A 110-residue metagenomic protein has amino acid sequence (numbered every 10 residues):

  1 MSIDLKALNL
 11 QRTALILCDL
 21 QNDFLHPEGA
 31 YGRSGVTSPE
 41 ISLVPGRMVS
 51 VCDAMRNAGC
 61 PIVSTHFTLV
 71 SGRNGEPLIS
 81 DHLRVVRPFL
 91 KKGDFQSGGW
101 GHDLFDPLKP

Functional and structural regions predicted by a protein language model:
M1-P107: Active-site acidic carboxylates
P110: Gly-rich Lys/Arg/Thr-decorated short loops/hinges at beta-loop-alpha junctions or inter-strand turns that position
